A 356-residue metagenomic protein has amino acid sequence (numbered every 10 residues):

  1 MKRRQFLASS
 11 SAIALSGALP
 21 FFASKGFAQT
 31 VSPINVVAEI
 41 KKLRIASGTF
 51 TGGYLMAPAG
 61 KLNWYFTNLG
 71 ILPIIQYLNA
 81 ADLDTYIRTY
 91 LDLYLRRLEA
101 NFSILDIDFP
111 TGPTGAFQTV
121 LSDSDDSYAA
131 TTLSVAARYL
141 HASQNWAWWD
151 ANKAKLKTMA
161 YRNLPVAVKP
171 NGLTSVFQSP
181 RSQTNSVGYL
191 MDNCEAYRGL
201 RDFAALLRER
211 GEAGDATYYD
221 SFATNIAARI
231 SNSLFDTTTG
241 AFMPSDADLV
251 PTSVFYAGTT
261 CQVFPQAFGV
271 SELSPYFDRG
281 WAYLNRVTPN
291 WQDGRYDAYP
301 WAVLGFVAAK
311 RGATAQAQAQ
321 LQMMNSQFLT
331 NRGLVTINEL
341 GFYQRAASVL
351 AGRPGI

Functional and structural regions predicted by a protein language model:
Q5-G26: N-terminal export signals
F27-V31, I356: Low-complexity, Pro/Thr/Ser/Gly/Ala-rich linker/spacer regions in secreted, extracellular modular proteins
V31-K41, T49-Y65, S122, D126-S127 (+4 more regions): Extended ligand-binding clefts on enzyme/binding-domain cores
T49, Y54, N63-T85, T89 (+1 more regions): Active-site core of glycosidic bond-cleaving carbohydrate-active enzymes
A59-A167, L190-N193, A317, L321-Q322 (+1 more regions): Aromatic-rich carbohydrate-recognition surfaces in CAZymes
I74, A136-Y139, L200-F203, L207 (+1 more regions): The core hydrophobic/aromatic register in alpha-helical repeat solenoids, strongest for pentatricopeptide repeats
L78, L140, Q144, A204 (+2 more regions): Short coil/turn linking the two alpha-helices of tandem helical-hairpin repeats
